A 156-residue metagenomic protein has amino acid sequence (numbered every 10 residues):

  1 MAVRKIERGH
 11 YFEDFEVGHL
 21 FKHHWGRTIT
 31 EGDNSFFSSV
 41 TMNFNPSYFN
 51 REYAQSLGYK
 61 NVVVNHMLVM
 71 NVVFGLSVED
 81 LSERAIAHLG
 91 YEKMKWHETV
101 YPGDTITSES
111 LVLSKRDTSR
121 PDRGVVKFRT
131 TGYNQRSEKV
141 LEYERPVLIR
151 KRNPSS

Functional and structural regions predicted by a protein language model:
M1-E16, V100-S156: HotDog/MaoC-like acyl-thioester-processing domains
M1-G90, R152-S156: Hot-dog-fold acyl-thioester-processing enzymes
